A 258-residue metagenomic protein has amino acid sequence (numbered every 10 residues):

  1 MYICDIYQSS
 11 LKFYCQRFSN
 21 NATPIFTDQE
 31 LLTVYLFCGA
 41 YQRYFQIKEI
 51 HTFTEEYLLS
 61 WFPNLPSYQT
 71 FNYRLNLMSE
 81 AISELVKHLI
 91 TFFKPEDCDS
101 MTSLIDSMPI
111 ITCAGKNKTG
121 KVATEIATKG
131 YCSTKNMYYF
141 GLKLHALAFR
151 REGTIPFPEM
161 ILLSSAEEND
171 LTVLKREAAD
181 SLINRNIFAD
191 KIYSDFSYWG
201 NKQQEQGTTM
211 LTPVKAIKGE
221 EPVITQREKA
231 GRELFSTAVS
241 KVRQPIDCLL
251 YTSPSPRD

Functional and structural regions predicted by a protein language model:
M1-T23: Basic, low-complexity segments
F18, N64-Y68, S83-I90, V122-S133: Short acidic (Asp/Glu) patches
Q29, T91-N201, K215: Polybasic low-complexity intrinsically disordered regions
L32-A40: Short, hydrophobic/amphipathic alpha-helical patches that form generic packing surfaces within helical domains
Q46-W61: DNA-recognition alpha helix
P63-S79: Major-groove recognition helix of helix-turn-helix-like DNA-binding domains
N186, K191-L250: Helix-centered, glycine/charged polyanion-binding patches within enzymatic domains that contact phosphate-containing
Y251-D258: Conserved small/polar residues in nucleotide/adenosyl-binding loops
